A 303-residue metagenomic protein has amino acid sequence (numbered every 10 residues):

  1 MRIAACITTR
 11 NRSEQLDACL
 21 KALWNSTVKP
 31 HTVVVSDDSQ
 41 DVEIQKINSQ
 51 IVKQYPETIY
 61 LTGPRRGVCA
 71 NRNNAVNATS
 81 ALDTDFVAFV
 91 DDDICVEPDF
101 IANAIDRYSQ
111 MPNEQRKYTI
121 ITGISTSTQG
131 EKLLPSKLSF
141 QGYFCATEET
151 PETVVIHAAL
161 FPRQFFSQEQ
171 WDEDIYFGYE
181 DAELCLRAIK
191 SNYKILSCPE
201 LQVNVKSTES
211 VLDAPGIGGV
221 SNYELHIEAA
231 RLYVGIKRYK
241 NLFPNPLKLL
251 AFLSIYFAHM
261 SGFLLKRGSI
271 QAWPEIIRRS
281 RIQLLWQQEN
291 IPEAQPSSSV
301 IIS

Functional and structural regions predicted by a protein language model:
K21-P30: Short, acidic, metal-binding catalytic loop of nucleotide-sugar glycosyltransferases
A22, V35-N48, I94: A conserved acidic beta->alpha catalytic loop
H31-Q40, L61-G63: Short beta-strand/loop segment that forms part of the nucleotide-sugar
G63-L82: Glycine-rich, basic loop-to-helix element that forms the pyrophosphate-binding segment of sugar-nucleotide handling
D99-L134: Conserved donor NDP-sugar-binding/catalytic core segment of glycosyltransferases
Y143-F161, G218-G219: A recurrent flexible, glycine/aromatic-enriched loop bordering the glycosyltransferase active site that acts as
F177-L186: Acidic donor-binding loop at a coil-to-helix junction in glycosyltransferase catalytic cores that engages
N222-H226, A230, K240-S303: Non-catalytic, C-terminal membrane-associated alpha-helical segments of glycosyltransferases
